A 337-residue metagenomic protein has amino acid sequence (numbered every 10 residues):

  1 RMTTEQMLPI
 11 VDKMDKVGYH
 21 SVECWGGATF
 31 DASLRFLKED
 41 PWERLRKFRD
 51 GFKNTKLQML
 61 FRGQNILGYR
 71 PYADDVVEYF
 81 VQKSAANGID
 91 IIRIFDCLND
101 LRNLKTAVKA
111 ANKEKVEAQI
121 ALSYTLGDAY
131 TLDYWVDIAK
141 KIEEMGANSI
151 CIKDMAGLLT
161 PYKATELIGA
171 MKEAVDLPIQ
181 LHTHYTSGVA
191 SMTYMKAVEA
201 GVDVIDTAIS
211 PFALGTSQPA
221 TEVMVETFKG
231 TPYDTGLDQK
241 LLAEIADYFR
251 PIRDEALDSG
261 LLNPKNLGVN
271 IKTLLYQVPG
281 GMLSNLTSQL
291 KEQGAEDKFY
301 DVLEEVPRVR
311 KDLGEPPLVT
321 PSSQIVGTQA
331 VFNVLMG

Functional and structural regions predicted by a protein language model:
R1-R93, C97-G337: Catalytic cores and adjacent flexible loops of soluble metabolic enzymes that perform enolate/carbanion chemistry on
